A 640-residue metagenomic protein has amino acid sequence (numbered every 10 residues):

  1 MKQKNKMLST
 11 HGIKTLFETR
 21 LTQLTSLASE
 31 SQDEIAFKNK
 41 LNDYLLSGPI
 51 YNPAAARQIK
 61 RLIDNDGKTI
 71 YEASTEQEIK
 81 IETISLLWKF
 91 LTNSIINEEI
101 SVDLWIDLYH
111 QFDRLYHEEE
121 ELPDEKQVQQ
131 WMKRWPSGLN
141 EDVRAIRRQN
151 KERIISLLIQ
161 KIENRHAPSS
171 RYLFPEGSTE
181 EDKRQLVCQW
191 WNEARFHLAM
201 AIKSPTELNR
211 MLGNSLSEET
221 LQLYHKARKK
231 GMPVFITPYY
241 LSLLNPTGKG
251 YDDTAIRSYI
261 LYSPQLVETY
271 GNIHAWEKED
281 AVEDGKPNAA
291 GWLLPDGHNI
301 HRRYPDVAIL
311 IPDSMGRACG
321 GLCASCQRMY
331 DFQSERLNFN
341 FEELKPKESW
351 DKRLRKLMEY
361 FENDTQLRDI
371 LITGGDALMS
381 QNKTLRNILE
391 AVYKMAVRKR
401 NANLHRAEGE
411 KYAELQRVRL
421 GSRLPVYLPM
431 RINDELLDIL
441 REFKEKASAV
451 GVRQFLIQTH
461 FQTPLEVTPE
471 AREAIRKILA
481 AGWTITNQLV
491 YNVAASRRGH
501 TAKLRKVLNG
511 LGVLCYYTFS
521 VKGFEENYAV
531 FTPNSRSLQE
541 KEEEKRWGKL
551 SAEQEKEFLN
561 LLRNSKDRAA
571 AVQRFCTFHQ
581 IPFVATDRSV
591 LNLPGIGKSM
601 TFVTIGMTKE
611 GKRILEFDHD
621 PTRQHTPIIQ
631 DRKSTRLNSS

Functional and structural regions predicted by a protein language model:
K2-G12, F17-A28, K38-P49, A54 (+5 more regions): Radical SAM enzyme [4Fe-4S]-AdoMet core and its adjacent flexible, acidic and glycine-rich loops/tails across
K2-R303: Flexible, acidic/Gly-rich N-terminal and inter-domain linker regions that tether and position cofactor-handling modules
I236, W292-D331: N-terminal pre-triad scaffold of radical SAM enzymes
Y304-A308, L322, D364-T373, Q416-G421 (+1 more regions): Glycine-rich, often proline-containing surface loops adjacent to acidic residues and nearby aromatics that form
A318, M329-I370, K383, N387-E390 (+1 more regions): Conserved alpha-helical substructure of the radical SAM core
L354-E362, G375-P533, S537-L550: Conserved AdoMet/S-adenosylmethionine-binding subsite of the radical SAM
L615-E616: Long C-terminal appendages of very large multidomain proteins
T635-S639: Conserved small/polar residues in nucleotide/adenosyl-binding loops
